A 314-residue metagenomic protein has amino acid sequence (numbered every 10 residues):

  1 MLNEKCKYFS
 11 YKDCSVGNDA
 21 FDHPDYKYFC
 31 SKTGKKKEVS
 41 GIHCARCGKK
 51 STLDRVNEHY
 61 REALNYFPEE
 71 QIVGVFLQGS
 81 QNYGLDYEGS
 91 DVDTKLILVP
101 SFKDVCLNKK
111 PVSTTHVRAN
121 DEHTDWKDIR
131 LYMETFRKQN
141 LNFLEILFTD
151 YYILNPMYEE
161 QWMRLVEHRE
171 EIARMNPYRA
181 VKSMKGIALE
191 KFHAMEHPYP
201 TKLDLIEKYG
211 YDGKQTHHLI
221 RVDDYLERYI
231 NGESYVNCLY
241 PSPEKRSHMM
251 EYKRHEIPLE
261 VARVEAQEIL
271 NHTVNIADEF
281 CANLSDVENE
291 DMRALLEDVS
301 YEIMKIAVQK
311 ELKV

Functional and structural regions predicted by a protein language model:
L2, K7-F9, P24, K32-L77: Helical scaffold of the NTase/Pol beta-like nucleotidyltransferase catalytic core
C14-G17, S40-G41: Short Cys/His-rich "knuckle" micro-motifs
V16-P24: Intrinsically disordered, low-complexity Ser/Thr- and acidic-rich flexible linkers and loops, especially at boundaries
E70, Y87-G89, K214: A generic fold-level signal
G79-A119, L219: Catalytic metal-binding acidic patch
T115-I230, N237-E251: Conserved NTP/Mg2+-binding pocket subregion across the NTase superfamily
P177-E190, A194-M195, I230-V314: Structured mid-to-C-terminal alpha-helical surface segments
